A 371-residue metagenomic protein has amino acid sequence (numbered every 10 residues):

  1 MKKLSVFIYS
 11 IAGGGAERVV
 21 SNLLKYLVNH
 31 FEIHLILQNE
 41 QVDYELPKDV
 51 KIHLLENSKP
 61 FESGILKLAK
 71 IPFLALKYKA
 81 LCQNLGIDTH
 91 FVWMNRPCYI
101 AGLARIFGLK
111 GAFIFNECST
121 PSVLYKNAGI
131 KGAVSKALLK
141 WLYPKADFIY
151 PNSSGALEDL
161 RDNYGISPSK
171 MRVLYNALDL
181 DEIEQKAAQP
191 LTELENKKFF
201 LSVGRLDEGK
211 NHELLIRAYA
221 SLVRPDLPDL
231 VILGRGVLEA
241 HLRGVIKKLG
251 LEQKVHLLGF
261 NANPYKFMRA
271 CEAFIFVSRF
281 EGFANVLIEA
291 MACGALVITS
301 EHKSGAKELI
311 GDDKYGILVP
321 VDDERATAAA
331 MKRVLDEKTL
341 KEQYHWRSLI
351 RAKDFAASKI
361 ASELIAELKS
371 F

Functional and structural regions predicted by a protein language model:
V6-G14, R18, N22, Y26-L66 (+1 more regions): N-terminal strand-loop element at the rim of the active site of nucleotide-sugar-dependent glycosyltransferases
E17-N22, K198, S202-S221, V237-G244: A conserved mid-protein helix/loop that constitutes part of the nucleotide-sugar donor-binding site
L54, D312-E324, R333-K338: Conserved acidic donor-binding segment of nucleotide-sugar-dependent glycosyltransferases
A69-L74, A112, S122-K145, D162: Nucleotide-sugar donor phosphate/pyrophosphate-binding loop at the beta->alpha transition of glycosyltransferases
V92-C98, E117: Short His-centered aromatic/hydrophobic patch
G155, A177: Carbohydrate-associated surface elements
F260, R279: Aromatic "clamp/platform" in nucleotide-sugar-dependent glycosyltransferases that forms part of the donor/acceptor
L296-S300: Short hydrophobic beta-strand element within catalytic cores of glycosyltransferases and related nucleotide-activated
